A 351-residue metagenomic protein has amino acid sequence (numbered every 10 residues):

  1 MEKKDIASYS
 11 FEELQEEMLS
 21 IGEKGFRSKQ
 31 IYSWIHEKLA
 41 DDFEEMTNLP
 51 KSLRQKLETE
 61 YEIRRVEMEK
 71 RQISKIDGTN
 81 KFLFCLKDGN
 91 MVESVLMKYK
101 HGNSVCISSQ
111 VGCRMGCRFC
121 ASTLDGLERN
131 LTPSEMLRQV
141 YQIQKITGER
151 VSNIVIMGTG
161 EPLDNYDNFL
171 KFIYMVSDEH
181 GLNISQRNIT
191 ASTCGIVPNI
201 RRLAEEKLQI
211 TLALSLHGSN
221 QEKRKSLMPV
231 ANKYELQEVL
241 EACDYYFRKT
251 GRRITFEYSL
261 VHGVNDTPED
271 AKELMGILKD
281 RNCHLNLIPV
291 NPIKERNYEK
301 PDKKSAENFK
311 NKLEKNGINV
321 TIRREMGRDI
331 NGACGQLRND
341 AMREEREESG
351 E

Functional and structural regions predicted by a protein language model:
M1-V92, D244-R253, Y258-E351: Auxiliary Fe-S-binding modules of radical SAM enzymes
S74, S108-S109, S122, S192 (+1 more regions): Short linear Ser/Thr-Pro motifs
N80, V92, N103-I107, M115 (+1 more regions): Generic beta-strand structural signal
D88-M97, H101-G102: P-loop NTP-binding catalytic core
K98-E135: Canonical Radical SAM [4Fe-4S] cluster-binding loop centered on the CxxxCxxC motif and its immediate flanking residues
T123-N153: Conserved alpha-helical substructure of the radical SAM core
Q144-N153, G158-N316: Conserved AdoMet/S-adenosylmethionine-binding subsite of the radical SAM
